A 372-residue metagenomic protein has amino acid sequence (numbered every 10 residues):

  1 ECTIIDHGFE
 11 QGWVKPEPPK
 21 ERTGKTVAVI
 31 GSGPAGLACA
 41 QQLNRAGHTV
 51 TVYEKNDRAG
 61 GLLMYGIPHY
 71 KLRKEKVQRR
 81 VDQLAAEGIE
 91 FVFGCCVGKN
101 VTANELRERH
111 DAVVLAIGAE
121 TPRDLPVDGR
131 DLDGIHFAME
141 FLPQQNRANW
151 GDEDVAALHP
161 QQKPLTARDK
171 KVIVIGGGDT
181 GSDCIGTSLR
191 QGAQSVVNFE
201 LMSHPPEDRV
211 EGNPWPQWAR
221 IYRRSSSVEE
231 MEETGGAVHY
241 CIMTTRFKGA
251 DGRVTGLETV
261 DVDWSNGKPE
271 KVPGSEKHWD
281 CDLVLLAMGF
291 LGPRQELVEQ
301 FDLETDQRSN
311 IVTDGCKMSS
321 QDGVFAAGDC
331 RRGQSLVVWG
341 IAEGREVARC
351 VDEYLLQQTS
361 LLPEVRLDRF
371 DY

Functional and structural regions predicted by a protein language model:
E1-P19, A85, F93, A103-L158 (+1 more regions): Glycine/serine-rich phosphate-binding loop and adjoining beta1-alpha1 elements at the start of nucleotide-handling
I5, Q357-Y372: A short, charged, Gly/Pro-tolerant segment at domain boundaries
E21, T26-I30, Q78-D128, T245-D261 (+2 more regions): Feature captures the FAD/FMN-dependent oxidoreductase FAD-binding
T23-T26, G94, R168-K171, C241 (+2 more regions): Phosphate-coordination loops involved in phosphoryl transfer and adenosine-cofactor binding
V27-V97, R123-R130, E140, D179-E232 (+5 more regions): Beta1-alpha1 glycine-rich phosphate/pyrophosphate-binding loop at the start of Rossmann-like nucleotide-binding domains
D131-D169, S265-Q334: FAD-site-proximal beta/loop scaffold in flavoenzymes
V155-V196: Predominantly flavin-linked oxidoreductase catalytic cores and closely associated redox partners
G181-G186, Q191, A327-Q358: A conserved FAD-binding loop/helix module that cradles the flavin
